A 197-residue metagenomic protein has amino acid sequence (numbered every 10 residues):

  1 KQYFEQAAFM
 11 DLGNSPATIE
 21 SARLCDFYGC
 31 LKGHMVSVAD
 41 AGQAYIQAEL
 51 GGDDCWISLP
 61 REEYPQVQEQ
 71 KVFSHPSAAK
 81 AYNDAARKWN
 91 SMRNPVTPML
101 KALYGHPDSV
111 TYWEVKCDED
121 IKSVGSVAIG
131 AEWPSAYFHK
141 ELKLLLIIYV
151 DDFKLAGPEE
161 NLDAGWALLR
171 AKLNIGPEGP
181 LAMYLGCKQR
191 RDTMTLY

Functional and structural regions predicted by a protein language model:
K1-Y197: Long, low-complexity, charge-biased intrinsically disordered regions
